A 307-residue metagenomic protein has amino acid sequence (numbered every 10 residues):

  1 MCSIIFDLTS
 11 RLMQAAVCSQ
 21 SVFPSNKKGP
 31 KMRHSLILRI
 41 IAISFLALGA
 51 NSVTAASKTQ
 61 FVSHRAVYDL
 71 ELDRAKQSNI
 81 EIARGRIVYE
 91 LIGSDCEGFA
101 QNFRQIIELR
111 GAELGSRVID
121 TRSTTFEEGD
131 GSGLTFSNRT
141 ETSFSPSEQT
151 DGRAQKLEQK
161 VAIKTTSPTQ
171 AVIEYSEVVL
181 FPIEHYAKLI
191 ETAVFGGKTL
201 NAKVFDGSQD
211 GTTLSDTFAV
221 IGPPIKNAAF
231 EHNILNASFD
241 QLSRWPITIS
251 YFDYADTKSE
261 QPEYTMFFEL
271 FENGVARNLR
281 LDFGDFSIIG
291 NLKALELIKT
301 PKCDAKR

Functional and structural regions predicted by a protein language model:
K31-I41: Bacterial N-terminal signal peptides that target proteins for export
I40-G49: Bacterial N-terminal signal peptides
T54-G98, N102-S116: N-terminal cleavable signal peptides for secretion/export
S57-V62, L91-F99, E127-S132, F239-D240 (+1 more regions): A short, structured loop/turn motif at beta-sheet edges
R86-L91, D120-E127, M266-E269: Hydrophobic/aromatic beta-strand elements that line small-molecule binding cavities or substrate pockets in beta-rich
F103-L157: Hydrophobic/aromatic-rich structural module bridging two neighboring secondary-structure elements via a short loop
R139-R307: Mature, soluble, non-transmembrane domains
